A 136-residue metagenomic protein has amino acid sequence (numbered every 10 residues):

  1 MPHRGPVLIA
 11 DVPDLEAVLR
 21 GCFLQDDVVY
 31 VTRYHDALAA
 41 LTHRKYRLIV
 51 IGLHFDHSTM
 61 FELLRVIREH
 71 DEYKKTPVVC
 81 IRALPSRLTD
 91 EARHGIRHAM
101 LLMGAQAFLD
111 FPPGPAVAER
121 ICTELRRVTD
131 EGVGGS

Functional and structural regions predicted by a protein language model:
A10, T76-A83, D110: Short beta-strand elements of ligand-binding domains
V12-Y34: Two-component/phosphorelay signaling modules centered on CheY-like receiver
V18-C22, A40, A99: Alpha-helical interaction/dimerization surfaces of two-component signaling modules
T32, L84-E124: Output/docking surface of receiver
T32-L48, G52, D56-S58: Acidic, metal-coordinating helix/loop segments flanking the phosphotransfer/catalytic sites of two-component signaling
T42-R44, R68-K75, M103: Conserved phosphotransfer cores of two-component systems
I51-K74, R82-A83, L88-G95: Conserved phosphotransfer microenvironments
E119-S136: The C-terminal output helix
